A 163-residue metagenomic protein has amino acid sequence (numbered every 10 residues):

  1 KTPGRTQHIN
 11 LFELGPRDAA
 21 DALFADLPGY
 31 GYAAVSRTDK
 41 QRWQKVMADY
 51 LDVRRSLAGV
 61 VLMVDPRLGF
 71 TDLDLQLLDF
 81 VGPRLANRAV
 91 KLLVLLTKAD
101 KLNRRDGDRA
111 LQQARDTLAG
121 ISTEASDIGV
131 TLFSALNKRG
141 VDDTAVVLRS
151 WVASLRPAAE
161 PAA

Functional and structural regions predicted by a protein language model:
K1-A20, D49: Switch I (effector-binding) loop of TRAFAC-class P-loop GTPase G-domains
P3, P28, L136: Adenine-nucleotide cofactor-binding loop residues
H8-L11, D26, V60, G129: Residue-level recognition of specific faces of alpha-helices
A20-Y32, S56-A58: Short, basic/glycine-rich phosphate-binding loops at helix/coil junctions that contact nucleotide phosphates
D26, T97, S134: Active-site glycine-centered loops adjacent to acidic/histidine catalytic or metal-binding residues that shape
Y30-Q41, D100-N103: Flexible beta-alpha connector loops of hexameric P-loop NTPases
Q44-I128: Conserved C-terminal guanine-recognition region of P-loop GTPase G domains, centered on the G4
K101-A163: Canonical P-loop GTPase G-domain recognition
